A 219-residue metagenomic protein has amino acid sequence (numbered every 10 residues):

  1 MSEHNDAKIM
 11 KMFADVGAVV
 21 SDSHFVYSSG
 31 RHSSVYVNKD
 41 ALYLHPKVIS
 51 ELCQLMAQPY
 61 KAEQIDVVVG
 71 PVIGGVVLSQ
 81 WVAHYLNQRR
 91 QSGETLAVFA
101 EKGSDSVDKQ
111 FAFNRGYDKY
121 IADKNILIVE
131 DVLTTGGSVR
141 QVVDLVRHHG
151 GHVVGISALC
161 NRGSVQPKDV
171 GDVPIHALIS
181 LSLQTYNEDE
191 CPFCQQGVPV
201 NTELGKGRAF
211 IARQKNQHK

Functional and structural regions predicted by a protein language model:
M1-Q64, G205-K219: Active-site-facing substrate-recognition patch
S2-M12, V143-K219: PRPP-dependent phosphoribosyltransferase catalytic core
Q54, Q58, Q80, H84 (+3 more regions): Short, well-ordered alpha-helices that flank and scaffold nucleotide-derived cofactor binding pockets
A62-E63, S79-T95, D169-S180: Short acidic, glycine/proline-enriched helix-loop-strand junctions
Q64-I73: Short glycine-rich phosphate-binding loop at a beta-alpha junction
V69, V98, L127, V154-S157 (+1 more regions): Hydrophobic/aromatic beta-strand patches that form the interior of the parallel beta-sheet core in alpha/beta enzyme
Q80-L127, Q214-Q217: Short, glycine/charge-rich flexible loops or terminal/linker lids adjacent to PRPP-binding catalytic cores
A112-G155: A contiguous pocket-lining binding segment that forms or flanks enzyme active sites
